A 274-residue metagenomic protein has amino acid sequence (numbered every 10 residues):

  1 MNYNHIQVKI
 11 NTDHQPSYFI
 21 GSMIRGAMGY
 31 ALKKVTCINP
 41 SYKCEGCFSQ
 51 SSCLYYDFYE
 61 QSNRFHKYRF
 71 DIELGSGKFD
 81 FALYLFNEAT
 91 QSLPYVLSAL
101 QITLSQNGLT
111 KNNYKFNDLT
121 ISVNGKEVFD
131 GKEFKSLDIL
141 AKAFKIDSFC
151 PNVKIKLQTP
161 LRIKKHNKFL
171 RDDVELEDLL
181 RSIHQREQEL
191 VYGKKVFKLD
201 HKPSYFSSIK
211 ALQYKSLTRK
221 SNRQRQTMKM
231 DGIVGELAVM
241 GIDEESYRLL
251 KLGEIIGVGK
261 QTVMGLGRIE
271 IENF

Functional and structural regions predicted by a protein language model:
M1-F274: RNA-interacting cores
